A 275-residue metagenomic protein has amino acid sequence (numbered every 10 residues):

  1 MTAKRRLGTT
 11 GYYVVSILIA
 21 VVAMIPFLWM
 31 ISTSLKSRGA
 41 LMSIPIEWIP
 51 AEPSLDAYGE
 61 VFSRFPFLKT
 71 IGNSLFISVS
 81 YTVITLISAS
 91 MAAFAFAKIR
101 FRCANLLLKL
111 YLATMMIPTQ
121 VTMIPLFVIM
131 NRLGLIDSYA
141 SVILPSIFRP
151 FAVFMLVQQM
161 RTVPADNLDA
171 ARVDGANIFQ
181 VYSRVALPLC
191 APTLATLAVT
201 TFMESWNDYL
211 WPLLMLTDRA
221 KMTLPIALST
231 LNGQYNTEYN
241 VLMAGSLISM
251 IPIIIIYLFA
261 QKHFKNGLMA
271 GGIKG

Functional and structural regions predicted by a protein language model:
T2-G275: A structural signal for multi-pass alpha-helical bundles of membrane permease subunits that mediate small-molecule
